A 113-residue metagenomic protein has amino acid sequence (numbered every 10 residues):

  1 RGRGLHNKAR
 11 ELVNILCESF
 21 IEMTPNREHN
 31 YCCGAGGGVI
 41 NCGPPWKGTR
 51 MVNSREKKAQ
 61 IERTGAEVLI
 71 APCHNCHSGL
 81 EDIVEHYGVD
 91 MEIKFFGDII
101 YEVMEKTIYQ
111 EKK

Functional and structural regions predicted by a protein language model:
R1-K113: Iron-sulfur cluster-binding electron-transfer modules in prokaryotic oxidoreductases
